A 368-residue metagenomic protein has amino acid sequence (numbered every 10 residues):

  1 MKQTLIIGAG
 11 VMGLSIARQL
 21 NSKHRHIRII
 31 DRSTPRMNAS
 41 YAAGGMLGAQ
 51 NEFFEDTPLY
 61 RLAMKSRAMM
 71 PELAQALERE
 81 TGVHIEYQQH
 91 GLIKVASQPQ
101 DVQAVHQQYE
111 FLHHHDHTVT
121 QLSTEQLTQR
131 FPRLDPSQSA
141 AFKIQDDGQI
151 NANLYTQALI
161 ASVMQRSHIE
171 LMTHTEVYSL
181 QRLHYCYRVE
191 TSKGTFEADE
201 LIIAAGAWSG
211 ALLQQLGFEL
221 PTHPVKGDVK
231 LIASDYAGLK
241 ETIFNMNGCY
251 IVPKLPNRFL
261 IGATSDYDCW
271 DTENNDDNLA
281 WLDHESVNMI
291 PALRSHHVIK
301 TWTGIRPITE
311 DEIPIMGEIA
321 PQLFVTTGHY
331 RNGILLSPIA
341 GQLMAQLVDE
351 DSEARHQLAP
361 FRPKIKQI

Functional and structural regions predicted by a protein language model:
K2-I29: N-terminal Rossmann-like FAD-binding beta1-loop-alpha1 element of flavoenzymes
M12, P35, W208: Conserved Rossmann-like nucleotide-cofactor binding loop
A17-K23, R32, G45-L47, N51 (+3 more regions): Active-site substrate-recognition segment that forms the wall of the catalytic cavity or substrate channel
M46-Q126, E285-V287: Dinucleotide-binding Rossmann-like beta1-alpha1 core, especially the glycine-rich loop that anchors the ADP
V83-A96, Q108, H115, T120-R166 (+2 more regions): Helix-loop-beta segment of a Rossmann-like dinucleotide-binding subdomain
F142-D199: Helical element adjacent to the flavin cofactor pocket in flavoenzyme catalytic cores
I290-I368: C-terminal catalytic lobe of FAD-dependent flavoproteins
